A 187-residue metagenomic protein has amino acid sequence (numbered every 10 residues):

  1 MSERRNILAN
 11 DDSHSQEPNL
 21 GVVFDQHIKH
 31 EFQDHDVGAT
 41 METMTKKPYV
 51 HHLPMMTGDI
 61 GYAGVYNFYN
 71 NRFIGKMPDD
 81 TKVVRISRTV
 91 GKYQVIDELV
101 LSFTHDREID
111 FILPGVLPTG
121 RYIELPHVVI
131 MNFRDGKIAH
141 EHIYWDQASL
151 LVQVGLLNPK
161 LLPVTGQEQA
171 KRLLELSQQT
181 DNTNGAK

Functional and structural regions predicted by a protein language model:
S2-K187: C-terminal and inter-domain tail/linker signature
